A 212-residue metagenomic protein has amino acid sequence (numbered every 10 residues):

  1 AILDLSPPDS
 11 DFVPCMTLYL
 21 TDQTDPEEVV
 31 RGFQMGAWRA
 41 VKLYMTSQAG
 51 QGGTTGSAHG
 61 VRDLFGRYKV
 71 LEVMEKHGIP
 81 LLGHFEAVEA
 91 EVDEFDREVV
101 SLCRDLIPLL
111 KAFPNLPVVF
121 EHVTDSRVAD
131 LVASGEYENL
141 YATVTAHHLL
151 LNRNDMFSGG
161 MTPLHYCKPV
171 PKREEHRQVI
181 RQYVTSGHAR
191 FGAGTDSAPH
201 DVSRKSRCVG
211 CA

Functional and structural regions predicted by a protein language model:
A1-F33: A metal-dependent hydrolase metal-coordination microenvironment
A1-L3, S10-F12, V41, M45 (+3 more regions): Intrinsic structural disorder
L20-Q23, D125, A198-H200: Short, internal active-site loops enriched in acidic
E27-L43, G50-A193: Histidine/acidic residue-rich metal-binding segments in metalloenzymes
T185-A212: His/Asp/Glu-enriched, well-ordered alpha-helical/loop segment that forms or immediately abuts the divalent-metal
